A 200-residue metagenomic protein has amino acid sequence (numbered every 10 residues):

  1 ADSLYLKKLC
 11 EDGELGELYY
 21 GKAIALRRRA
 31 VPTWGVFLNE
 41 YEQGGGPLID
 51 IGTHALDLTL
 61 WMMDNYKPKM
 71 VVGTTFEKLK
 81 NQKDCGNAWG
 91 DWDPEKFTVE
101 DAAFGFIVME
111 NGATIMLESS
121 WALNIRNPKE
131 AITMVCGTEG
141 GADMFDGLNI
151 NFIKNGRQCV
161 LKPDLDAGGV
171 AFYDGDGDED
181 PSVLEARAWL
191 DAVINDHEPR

Functional and structural regions predicted by a protein language model:
A1-F97, D196: Predominantly a Rossmann-like dinucleotide-binding segment in NAD(P)-dependent oxidoreductases
L6, G105, I115-L117: Membrane-embedded beta-strands that build the outer-membrane beta-barrel scaffold
L18-G21, V71, M116-S119, F145-G147: Beta-strand scaffold of nucleotide-dependent catalytic cores
R29-V31, N124-N127: Short glycine/serine/proline-enriched coil/turn segments at secondary-structure junctions
P47, I51, A103-G105, A113: Glycine/small-residue-rich pyrophosphate-binding loop that anchors the diphosphate of NDP-sugar donors
T75-F97, F104-N111, L123, E130-R200: C-terminal glycine/acidic-rich active-site capping loop/insertion
